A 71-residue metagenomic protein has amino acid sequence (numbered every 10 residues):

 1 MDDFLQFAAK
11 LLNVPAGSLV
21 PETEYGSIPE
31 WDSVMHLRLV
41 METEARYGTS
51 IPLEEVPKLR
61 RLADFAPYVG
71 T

Functional and structural regions predicted by a protein language model:
M1-S18, G70-T71: Thiotemplate assembly-line natural product biosynthesis machinery
L5-A8, T23, H36, A45-R46: General secondary-structure edge motif
L11-E30, Y47-K58: Phosphopantetheine carrier-protein modules
S27-A45: Phosphopantetheine-attachment site and its flanking helix in carrier
V40-T71: C-terminal structural segments of small proteins and small subunits
